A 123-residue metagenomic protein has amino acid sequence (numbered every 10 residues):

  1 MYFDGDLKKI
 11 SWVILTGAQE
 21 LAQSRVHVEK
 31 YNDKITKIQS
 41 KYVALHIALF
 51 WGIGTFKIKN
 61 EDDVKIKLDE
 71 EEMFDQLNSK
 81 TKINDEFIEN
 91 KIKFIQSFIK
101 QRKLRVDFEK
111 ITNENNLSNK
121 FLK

Functional and structural regions predicted by a protein language model:
M1-Q39: RNase H-like nuclease fold core
G5-S11, S40, A44, A48 (+2 more regions): Small-side-chain structural scaffolding
S24-I66: Acidic helix/loop or adjacent segment enriched in Glu/Asp that either coordinates divalent metal
F50-K123: RNase H catalytic domain
